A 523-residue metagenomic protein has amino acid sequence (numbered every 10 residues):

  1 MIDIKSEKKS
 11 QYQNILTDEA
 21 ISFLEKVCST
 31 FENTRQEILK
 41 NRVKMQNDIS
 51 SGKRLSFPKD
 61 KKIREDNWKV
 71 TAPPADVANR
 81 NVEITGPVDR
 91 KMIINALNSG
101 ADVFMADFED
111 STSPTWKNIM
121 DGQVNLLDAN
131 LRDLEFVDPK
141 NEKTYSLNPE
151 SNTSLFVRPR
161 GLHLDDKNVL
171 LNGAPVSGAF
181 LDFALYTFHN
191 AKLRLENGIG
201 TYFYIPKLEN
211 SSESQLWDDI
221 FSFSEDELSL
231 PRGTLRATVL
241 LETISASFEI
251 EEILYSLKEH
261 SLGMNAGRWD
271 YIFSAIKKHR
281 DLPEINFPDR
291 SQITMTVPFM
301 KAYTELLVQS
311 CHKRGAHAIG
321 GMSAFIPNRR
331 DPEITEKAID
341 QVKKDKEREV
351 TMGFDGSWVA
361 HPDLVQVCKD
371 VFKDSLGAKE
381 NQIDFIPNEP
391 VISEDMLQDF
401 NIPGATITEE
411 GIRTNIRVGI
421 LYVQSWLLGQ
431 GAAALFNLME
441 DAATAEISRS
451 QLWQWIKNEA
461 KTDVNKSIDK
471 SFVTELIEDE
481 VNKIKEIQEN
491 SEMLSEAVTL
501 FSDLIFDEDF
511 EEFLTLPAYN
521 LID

Functional and structural regions predicted by a protein language model:
M1-D523: Expand to "…catalyze enediolate/carbanion chemistry for C-C bond making/breaking, isomerization, decarboxylation
